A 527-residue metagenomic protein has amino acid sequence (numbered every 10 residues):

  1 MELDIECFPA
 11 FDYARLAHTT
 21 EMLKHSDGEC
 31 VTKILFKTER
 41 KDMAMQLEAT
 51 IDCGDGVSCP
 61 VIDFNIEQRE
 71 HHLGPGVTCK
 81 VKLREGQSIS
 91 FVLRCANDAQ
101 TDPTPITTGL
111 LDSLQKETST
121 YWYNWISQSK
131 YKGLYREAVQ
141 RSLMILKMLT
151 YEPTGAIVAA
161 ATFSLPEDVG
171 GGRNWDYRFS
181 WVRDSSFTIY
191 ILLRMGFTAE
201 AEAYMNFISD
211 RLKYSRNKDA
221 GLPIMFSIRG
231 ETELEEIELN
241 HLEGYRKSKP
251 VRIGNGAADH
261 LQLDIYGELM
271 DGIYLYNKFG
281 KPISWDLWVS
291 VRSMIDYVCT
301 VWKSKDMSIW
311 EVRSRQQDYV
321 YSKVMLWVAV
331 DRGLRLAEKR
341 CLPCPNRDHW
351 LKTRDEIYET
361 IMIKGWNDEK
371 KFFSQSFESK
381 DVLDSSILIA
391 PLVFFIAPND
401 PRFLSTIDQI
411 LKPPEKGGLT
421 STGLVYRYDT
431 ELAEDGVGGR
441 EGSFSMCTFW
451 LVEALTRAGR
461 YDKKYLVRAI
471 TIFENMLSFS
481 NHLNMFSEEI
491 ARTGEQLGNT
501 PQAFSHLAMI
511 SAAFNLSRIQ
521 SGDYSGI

Functional and structural regions predicted by a protein language model:
M1-I527: Acidic, mature catalytic/reactive cores of soluble proteins
